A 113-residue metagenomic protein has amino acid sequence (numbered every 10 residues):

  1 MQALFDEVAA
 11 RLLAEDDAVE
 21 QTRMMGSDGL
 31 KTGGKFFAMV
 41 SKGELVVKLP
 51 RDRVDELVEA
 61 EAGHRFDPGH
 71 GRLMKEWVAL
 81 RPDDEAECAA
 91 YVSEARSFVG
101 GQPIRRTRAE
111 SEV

Functional and structural regions predicted by a protein language model:
M1-V113: Charge-dense, helix-prone N-terminal extensions
